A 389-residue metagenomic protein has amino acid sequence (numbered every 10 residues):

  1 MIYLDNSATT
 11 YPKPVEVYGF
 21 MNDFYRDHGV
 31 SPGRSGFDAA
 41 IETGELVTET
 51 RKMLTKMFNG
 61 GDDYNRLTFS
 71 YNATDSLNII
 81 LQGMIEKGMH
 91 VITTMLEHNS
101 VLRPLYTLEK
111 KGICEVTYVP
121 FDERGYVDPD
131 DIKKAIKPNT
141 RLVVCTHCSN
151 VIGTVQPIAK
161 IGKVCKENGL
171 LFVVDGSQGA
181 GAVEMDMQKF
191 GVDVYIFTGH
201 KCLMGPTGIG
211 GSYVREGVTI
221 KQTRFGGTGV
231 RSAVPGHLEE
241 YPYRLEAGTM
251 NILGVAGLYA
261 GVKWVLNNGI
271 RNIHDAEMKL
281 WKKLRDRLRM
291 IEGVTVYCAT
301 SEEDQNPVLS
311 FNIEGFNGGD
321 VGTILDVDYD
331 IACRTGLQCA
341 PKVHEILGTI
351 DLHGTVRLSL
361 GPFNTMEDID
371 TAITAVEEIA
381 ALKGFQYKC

Functional and structural regions predicted by a protein language model:
M1-C389: Pyridoxal 5′-phosphate
